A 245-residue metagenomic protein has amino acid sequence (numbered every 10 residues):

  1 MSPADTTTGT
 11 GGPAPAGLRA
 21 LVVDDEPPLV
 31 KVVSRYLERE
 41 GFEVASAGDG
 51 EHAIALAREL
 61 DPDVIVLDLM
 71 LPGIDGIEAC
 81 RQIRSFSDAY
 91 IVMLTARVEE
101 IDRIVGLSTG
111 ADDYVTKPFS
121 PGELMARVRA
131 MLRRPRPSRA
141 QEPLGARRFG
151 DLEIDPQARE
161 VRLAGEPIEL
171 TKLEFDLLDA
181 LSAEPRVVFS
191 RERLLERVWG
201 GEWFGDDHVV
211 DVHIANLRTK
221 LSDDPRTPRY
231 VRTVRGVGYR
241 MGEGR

Functional and structural regions predicted by a protein language model:
M1-R19, M241: Non-catalytic signal-transmission and effector/linker regions of two-component phosphorelay proteins
A16-R19, A130-V188, E192: Short, Lys/Arg-enriched segments at the junction into DNA-binding effector domains of transcriptional regulators
K31-R39: Charged docking surfaces used in two-component/phosphorelay signaling
G41-G48, L56: Short hydrophobic/Thr-rich beta-strand motif most characteristic of the beta2 strand and flanking loop of CheY-like
A47-E51, R103: Conserved Asp/Asn-Gly motif in the active-site loop of CheY-like receiver
L60-V66, L71: Active-site beta3 strand of CheY-like receiver
P72-D75, R81, S85, Y90-R148: Basic, amphipathic DNA-recognition helix from helix-turn-helix-like DNA-binding domains
E160-Y230, V234-V237: Positively charged, aromatic-enriched patches within helix-turn-helix-type DNA-binding elements, predominantly
